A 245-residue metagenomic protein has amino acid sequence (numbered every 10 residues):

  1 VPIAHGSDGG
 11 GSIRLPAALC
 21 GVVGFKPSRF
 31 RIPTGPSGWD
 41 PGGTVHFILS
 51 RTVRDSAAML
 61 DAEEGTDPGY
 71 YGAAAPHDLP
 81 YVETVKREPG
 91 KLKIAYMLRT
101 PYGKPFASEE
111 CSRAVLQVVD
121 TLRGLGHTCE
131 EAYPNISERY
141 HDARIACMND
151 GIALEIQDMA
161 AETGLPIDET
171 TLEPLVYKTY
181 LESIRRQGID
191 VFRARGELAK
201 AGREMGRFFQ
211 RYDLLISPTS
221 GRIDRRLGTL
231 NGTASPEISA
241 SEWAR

Functional and structural regions predicted by a protein language model:
V1-A18, L49-V53, A57-L60: Active-site-proximal alpha-helical scaffold in enzymes
S7-I13, L19, T100, N135 (+1 more regions): Acidic, glycine-rich active-site loops and adjacent beta-strand->loop/helix elements that engage anionic groups
V23-V118, E162: A short helix-breaking turn/cap at a secondary-structure junction
G42, G72-D78, L92, T100 (+2 more regions): Flexible, acidic loop-helix segments that line cofactor/substrate-binding pockets
A73, G151, R225-R245: Short, surface-exposed loop/helix-turn segments at secondary-structure junctions that function as lids/hinges flanking
P80, E109-P134, I156-I167, V191-Y212: Acyltransferase
K86-R99, N149-G206, T219-R222, L227-N231: Short helix-loop capping/hinge segments that flank enzyme active sites or metal/cofactor-binding pockets
